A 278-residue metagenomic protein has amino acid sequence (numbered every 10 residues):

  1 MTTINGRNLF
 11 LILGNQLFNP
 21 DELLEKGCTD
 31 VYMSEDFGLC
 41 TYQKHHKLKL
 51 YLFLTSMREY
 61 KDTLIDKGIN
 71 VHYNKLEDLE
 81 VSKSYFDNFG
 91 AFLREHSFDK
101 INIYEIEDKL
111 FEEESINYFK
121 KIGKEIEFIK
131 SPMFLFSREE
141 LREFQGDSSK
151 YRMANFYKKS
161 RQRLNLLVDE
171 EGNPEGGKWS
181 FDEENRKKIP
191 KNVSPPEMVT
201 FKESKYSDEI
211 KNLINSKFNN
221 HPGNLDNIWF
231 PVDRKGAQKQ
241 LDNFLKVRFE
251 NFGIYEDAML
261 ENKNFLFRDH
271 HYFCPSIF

Functional and structural regions predicted by a protein language model:
M1-L76: N-terminal beta-strand-loop-alpha-helix module at the start of alpha/beta ligand-binding or catalytic domains
T2-R7, L11-F18, L23, G176-F278: Substrate/cofactor-recognition hotspot
G14-Q16, K75-D78, E105-E107, L245: Short, flexible loop/turn elements at secondary-structure junctions
F18-P20, L39-Y42, E80-V81, K109-F111 (+2 more regions): Flexible loop/turn segments at secondary-structure boundaries
K47-L54, D78-L79, E105, N227-P231 (+1 more regions): Short, charged/polar micro-motifs that form catalytic or ligand-binding hotspots
L48, L52-E59, E80, S84-N88 (+2 more regions): Generic alpha-helix structural propensity
Y60-N70, R94-D99, I122, F249: Short, solvent-exposed loop/edge-beta patches enriched in aromatic
S82-P231: Beta-rich, aromatic/charged-enriched effector core domains that present basic-aromatic interfaces for binding
